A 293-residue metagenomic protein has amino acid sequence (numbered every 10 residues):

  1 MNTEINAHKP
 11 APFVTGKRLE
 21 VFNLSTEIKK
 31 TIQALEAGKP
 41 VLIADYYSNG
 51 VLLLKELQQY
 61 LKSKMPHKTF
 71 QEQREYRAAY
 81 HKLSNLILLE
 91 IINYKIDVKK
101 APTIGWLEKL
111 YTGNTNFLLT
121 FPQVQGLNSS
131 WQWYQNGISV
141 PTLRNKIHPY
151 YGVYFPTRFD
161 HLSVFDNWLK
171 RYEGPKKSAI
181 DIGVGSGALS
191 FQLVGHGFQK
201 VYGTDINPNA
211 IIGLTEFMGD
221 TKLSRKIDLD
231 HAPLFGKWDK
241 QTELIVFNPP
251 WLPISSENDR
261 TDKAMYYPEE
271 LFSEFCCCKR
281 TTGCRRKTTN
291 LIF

Functional and structural regions predicted by a protein language model:
N2-P10, G16-V21, E27, T31-I138: N-terminal auxiliary segments of SAM/dcSAM-dependent transferases
A34-A37, F165, F272-F275: Well-ordered, non-membrane alpha-helical segments in soluble/globular domains
Q73, G203, P268-F272: Residue-level preference for long, well-ordered alpha-helices that form the structural scaffold of enzyme catalytic
I104-S178, I182-V184, A188-Q192: SAM-dependent Rossmann-like transferase core, predominantly class I methyltransferases with a strong bias toward
R158-I254: Conserved SAM/SAH cofactor-binding pocket of Class I
P208-A210, P249-F275: Mobile active-site "lid"/loop adjacent to the S-adenosyl-L-methionine
L271-F293: Conserved Class I SAM-dependent methyltransferase catalytic core
